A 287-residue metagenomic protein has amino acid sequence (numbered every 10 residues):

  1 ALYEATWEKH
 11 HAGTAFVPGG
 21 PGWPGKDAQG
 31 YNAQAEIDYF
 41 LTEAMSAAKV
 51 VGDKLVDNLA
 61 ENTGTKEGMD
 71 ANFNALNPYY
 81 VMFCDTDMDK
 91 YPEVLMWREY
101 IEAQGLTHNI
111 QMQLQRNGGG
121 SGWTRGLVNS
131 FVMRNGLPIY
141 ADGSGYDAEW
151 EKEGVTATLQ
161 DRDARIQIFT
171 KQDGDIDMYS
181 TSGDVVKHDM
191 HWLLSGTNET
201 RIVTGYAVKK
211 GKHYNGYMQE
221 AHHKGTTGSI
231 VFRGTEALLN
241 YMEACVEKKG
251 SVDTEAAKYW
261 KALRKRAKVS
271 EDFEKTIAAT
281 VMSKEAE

Functional and structural regions predicted by a protein language model:
A1-L114, A141-E287: Acidic/polar-rich alpha-helix caps and helix-coil junctions
R116-G119: Non-catalytic helical/coil scaffold and regulatory linker elements that flank RecA-like P-loop NTPase motors
M133, L137: Active-site-adjacent helix-turn-beta-strand microarchitecture at beta-sheet edges that either contains or buttresses
